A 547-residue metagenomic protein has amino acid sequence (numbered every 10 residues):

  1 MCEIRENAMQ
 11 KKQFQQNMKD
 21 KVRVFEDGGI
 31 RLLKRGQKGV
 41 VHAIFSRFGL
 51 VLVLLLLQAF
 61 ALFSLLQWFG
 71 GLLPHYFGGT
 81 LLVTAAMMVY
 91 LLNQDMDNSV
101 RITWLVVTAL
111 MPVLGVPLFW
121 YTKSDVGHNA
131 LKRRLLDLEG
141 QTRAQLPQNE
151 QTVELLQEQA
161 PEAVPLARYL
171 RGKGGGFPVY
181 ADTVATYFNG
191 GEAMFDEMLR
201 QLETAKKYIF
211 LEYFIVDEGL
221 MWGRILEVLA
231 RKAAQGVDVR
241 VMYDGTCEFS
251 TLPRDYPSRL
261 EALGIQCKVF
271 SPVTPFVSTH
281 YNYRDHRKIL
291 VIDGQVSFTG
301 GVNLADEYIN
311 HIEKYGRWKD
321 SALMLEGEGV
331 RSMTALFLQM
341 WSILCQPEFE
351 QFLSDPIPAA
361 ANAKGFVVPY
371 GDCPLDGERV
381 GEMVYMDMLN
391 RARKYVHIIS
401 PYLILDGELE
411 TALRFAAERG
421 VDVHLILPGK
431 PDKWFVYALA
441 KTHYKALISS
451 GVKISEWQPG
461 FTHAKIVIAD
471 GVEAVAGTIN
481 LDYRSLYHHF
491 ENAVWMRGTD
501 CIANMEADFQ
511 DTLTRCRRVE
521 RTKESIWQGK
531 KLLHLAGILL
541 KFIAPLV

Functional and structural regions predicted by a protein language model:
C2-M383, D387, R391, P431 (+5 more regions): N-terminal localization/anchoring segments of enzymes in phospholipid and broader phosphate metabolism
F214, P401-Y402, V436: Glycine- and other small-residue-rich loops at beta-strand/loop junctions that grip anionic moieties
Y283-D285, P459-T462: Short, small/polar residue-rich loop motifs at catalytic or cofactor-binding pockets
I399-S400, W457, A476-G477: Thr-Gly-centered strand-to-loop micro-motif
Y402-H424, P428, K433: Helical hairpin unit composed of two closely spaced alpha helices linked by a short loop
T411, Y437-K441: Short glycine/threonine-rich loop-to-helix capping motif typified by GTGT followed within a few residues by an Asp-Pro
K465: Catalytic-core elements of nucleic-acid end-processing and repair enzymes
